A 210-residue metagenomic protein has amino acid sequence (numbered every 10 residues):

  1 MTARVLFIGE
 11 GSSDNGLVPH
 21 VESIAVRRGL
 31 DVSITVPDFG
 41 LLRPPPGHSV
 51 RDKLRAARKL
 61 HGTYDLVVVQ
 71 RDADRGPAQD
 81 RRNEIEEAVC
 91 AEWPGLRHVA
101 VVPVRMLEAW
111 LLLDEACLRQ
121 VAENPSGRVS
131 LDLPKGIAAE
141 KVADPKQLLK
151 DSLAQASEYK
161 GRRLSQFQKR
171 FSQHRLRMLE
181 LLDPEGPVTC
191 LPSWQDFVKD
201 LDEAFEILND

Functional and structural regions predicted by a protein language model:
M1-R4, S13-L41, H48-L66, Q70-D210: C-terminal accessory helical subdomains adjacent to catalytic cores in phosphodiester- and nucleotide-handling enzymes
F7-G9: Short hydrophobic beta-strand that contains or immediately precedes a catalytic carboxylate
